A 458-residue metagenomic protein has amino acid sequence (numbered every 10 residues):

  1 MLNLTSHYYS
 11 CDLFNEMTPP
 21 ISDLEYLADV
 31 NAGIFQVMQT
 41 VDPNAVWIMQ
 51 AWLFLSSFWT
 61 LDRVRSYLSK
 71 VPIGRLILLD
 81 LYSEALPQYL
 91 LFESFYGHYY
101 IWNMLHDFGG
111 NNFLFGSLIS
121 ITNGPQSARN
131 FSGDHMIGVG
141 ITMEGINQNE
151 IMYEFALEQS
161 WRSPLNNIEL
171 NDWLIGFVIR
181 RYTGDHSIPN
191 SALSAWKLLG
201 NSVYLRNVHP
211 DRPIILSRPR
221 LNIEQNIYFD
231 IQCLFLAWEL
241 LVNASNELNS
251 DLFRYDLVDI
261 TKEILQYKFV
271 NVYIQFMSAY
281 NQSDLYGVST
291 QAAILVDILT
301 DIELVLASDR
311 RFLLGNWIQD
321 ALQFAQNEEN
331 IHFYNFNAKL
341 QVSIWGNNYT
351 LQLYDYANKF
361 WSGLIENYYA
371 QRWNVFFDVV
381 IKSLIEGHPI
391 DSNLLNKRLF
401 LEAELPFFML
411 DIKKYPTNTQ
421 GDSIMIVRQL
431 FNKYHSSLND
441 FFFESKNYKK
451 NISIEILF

Functional and structural regions predicted by a protein language model:
M1-W196, G200, L205-I231, F235 (+3 more regions): Catalytic-core regions of glycoside hydrolase
N226-Y448: Histidine-centered catalytic/metal-binding microenvironments
K446-F458: Long, low-complexity intrinsically disordered regions of secretory-pathway proteins
